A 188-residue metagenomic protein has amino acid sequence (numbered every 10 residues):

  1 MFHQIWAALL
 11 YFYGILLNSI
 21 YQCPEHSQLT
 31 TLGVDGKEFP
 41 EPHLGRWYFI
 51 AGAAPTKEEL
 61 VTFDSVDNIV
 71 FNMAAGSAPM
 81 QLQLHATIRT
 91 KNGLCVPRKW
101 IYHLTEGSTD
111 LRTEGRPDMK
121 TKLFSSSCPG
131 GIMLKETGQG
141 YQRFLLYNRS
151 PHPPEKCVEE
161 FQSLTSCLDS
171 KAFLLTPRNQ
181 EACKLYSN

Functional and structural regions predicted by a protein language model:
F2-N188: Calycin-type beta-barrel ligand-binding domains and close structural analogs
